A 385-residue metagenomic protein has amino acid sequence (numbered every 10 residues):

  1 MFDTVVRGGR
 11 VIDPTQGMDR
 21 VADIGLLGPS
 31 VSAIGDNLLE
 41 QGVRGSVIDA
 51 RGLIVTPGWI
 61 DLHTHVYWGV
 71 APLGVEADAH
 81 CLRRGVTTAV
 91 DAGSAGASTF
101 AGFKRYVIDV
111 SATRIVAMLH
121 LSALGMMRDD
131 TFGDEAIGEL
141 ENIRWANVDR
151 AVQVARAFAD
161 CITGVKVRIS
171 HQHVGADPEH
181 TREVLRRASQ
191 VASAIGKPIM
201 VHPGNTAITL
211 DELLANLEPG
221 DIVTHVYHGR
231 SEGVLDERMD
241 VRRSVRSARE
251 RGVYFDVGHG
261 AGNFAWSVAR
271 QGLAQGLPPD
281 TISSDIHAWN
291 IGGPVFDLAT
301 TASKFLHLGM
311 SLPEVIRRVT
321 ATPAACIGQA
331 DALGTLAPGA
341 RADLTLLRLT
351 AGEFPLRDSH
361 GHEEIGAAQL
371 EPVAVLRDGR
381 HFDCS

Functional and structural regions predicted by a protein language model:
M1-T56: Histidine-rich, glycine-flanked metal-binding segment
G9, P29, G52, H63 (+10 more regions): Divalent metal-coordination and catalytic microenvironments
G9, R341-S385: C-terminal cap of metal-dependent C-N hydrolases
L38-E40, D49-V110: Metal-associated gating/positioning segment near the N- to mid-region
G58-T64, A89-D91, I115-L119, T163-V167 (+4 more regions): Hydrophobic faces of well-ordered beta-strands that scaffold small-molecule active sites in alpha/beta enzyme cores
A79-I169: Divalent-metal coordination cores built from histidine and acidic residues
I169-G272, G276-G292: Active-site core of metal-dependent hydrolases
S267-L349: His/Asp/Glu-enriched, well-ordered alpha-helical/loop segment that forms or immediately abuts the divalent-metal
